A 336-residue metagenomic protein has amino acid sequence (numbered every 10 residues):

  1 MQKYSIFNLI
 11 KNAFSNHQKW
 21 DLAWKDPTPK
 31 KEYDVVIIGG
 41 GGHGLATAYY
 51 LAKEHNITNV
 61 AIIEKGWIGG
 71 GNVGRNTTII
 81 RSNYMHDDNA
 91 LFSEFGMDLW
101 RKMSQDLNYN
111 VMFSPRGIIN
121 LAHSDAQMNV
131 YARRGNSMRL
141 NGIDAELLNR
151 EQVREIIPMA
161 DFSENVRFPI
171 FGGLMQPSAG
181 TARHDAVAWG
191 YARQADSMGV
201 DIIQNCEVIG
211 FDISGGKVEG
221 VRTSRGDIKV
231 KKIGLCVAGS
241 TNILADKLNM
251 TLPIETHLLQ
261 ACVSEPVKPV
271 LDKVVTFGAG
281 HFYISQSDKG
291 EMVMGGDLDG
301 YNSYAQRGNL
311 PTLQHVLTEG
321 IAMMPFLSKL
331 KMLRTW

Functional and structural regions predicted by a protein language model:
M1-V35, Y50-I57: Extreme N-terminal leader/targeting segments of oxidoreductases
G40-H43, K65: Glycine-rich Rossmann-fold phosphate-binding loop(s) that bind the pyrophosphate of adenine dinucleotide cofactors
A52-V73: Glycine-rich FAD pyrophosphate-binding loop
T77-M159, E319-I321: Dinucleotide-binding Rossmann-like beta1-alpha1 core, especially the glycine-rich loop that anchors the ADP
L91-E94, L121-V130, L174-Q194, I203 (+1 more regions): Short beta-strand to alpha-helix junction loop
L174-K232: Helical element adjacent to the flavin cofactor pocket in flavoenzyme catalytic cores
T223-D272, Q306: Central helical "cap/lid" subdomain
P266-W336: Active-site lid/adjacent beta-loop-alpha segment flanking the redox-cofactor pocket in flavoenzymes
